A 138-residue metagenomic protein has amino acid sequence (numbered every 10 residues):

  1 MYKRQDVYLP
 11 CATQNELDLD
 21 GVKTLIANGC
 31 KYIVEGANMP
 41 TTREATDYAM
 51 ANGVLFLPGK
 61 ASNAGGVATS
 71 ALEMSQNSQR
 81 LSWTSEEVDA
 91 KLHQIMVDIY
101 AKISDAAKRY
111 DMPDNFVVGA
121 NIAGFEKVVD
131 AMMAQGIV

Functional and structural regions predicted by a protein language model:
M1-Y8: Conserved small/polar residues in nucleotide/adenosyl-binding loops
K3, L19-D20, F125, A131: Aromatic-enriched hydrophobic runs in primary sequence
L9-C11, G36: Short, well-ordered coil/turn residues at beta-beta hairpins and beta-strand->alpha-helix junctions within
A12-G21, P40-T42: Beta-loop-alpha module in the N-terminal Rossmann-like domain of NAD(P)-dependent dehydrogenases, especially those
I26-V138: Adenosine-phosphate binding glycine-rich loop
